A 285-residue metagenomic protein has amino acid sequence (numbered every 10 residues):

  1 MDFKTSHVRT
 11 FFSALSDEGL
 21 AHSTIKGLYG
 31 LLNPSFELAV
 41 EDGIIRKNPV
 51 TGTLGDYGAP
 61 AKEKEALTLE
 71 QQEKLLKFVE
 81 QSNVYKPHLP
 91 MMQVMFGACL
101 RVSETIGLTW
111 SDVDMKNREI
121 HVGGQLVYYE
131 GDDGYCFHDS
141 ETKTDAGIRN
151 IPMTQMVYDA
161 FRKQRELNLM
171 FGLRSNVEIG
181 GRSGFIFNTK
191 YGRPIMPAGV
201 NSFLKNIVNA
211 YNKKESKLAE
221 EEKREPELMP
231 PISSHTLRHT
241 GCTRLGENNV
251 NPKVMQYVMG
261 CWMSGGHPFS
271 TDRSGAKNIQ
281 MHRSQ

Functional and structural regions predicted by a protein language model:
M1, I45-K47, G58-K77, G123 (+1 more regions): DNA breakage-rejoining catalytic core of tyrosine-based enzymes
M1-I44, A61, N83-V84, P194-G199 (+1 more regions): N-terminal core-binding DNA-recognition domain of tyrosine site-specific recombinases/integrases
S6, D17, A59-P87, G97-L100 (+1 more regions): Long, amphipathic, Lys/Arg-enriched alpha-helical "connector/arm" segment
E18, H22, K77-H88, A98 (+5 more regions): Short, basic (Lys/Arg/His-rich) helix/loop patches that form interaction surfaces in the mid-to-C-terminal regions
E37-K62, E220, E225: Short, charged hinge/linker segments at domain and secondary-structure junctions
E37-N48, M95-L126, K253-V254: Short, charged phosphate-coordinating catalytic segments
G58-A59, A66, L126, M259-S284: Catalytic-site neighborhood detector that most strongly recognizes the C-terminal catalytic loop/helix of tyrosine
N117, Y128-I148, Q155-V157, L218-R224 (+1 more regions): C-terminal secondary-structure termini that scaffold catalytic or DNA-interacting sites
